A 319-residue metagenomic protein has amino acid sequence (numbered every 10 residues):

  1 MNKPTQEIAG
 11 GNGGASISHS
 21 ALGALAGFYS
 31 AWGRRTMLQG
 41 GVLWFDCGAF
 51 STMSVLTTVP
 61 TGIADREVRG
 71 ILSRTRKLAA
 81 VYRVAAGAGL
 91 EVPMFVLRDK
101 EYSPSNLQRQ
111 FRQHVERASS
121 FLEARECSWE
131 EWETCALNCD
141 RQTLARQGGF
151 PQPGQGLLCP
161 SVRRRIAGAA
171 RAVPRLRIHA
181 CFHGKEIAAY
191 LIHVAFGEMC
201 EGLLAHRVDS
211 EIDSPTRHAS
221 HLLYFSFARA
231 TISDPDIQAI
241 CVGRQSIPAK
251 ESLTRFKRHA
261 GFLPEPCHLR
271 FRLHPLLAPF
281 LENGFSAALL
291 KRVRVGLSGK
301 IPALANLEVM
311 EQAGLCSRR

Functional and structural regions predicted by a protein language model:
N2-C47, Y82-G89, L97-P215, A230-T231: A conserved beta-strand-loop-helix scaffold within acyl/acetyltransferase catalytic domains
N2-G27, A31-W44, A85-P104, P235-R319: Active-site/acyl-donor-binding loops of N-acyltransferases
M53-T57: Long, charge-dense tracts
V59-M94, D99: Non-catalytic accessory segments adjacent to catalytic cores
P60-G62, W132, R244-K250: Acidic-and-aromatic substrate-binding clefts and catalytic sites of carbohydrate-active enzymes
T61-I71, C159-R165, S220-S226: Well-ordered, non-membrane alpha-helical segments in soluble/globular domains
G168, V173-L281: Aromatic (often tryptophan-rich) hydrophobic motifs at membrane interfaces
